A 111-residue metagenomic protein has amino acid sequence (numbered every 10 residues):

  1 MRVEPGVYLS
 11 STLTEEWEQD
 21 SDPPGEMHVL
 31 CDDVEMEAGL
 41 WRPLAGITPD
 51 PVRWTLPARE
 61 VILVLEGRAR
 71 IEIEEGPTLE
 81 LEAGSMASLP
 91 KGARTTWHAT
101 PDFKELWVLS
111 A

Functional and structural regions predicted by a protein language model:
M1-L44: A short, N-terminal "cap"/entry segment at the start of jelly-roll beta-barrel domains of the cupin/DSBH fold
L30, R53, T78-L79: Short secondary-structure boundary/capping segments
E35-L56, P90-K91: Conserved short histidine dyad/triad with adjacent acidic residue
L40, L65-E66, I73-E75, A99 (+1 more regions): Residue-level recognition of conserved beta-strand positions in structured domain cores
T55-I71: Short, conserved beta-strand element in jelly-roll/cupin
E75-K91: Short acidic-glycine-tyrosine-enriched beta hairpin
K91-A111: Ligand-binding loop in jelly-roll beta-barrel domains
